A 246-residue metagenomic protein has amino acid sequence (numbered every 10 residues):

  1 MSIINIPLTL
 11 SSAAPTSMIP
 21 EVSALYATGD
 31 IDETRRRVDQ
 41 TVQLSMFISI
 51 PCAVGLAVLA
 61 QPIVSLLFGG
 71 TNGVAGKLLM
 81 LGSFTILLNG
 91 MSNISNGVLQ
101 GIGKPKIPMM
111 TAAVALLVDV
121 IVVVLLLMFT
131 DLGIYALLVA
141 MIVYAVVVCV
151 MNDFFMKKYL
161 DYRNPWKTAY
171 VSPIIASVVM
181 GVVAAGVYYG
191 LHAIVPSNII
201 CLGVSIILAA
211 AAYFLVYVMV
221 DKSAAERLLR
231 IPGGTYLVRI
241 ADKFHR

Functional and structural regions predicted by a protein language model:
S2-M91, S95-P105: Specific pore-lining/lateral-gate transmembrane helices of multi-pass inner-membrane transport and insertion machines
I6-S17, T41, I86-I94, A113-I121 (+4 more regions): Hydrophobic alpha-helical transmembrane bundles that constitute the permease/transmembrane domains of multi-pass
L10, A53-V58, L66, V120 (+5 more regions): Membrane-embedded alpha-helical segments of multi-pass transporters/permeases
E21, G29-D32, M156-I174, R227-R230: Interhelical loop/hinge segments that connect adjacent transmembrane helices in multipass membrane
R37-A57, D131-Y159, I174, I206 (+1 more regions): Short alpha-helical transmembrane segments in multi-pass integral membrane proteins
L79, F84, I94-V124, I134-L138 (+2 more regions): Alpha-helical transmembrane segments of multi-pass membrane transporters/permeases
K106, L116-F154, N164, T168 (+3 more regions): Membrane-interface helix-loop junctions in multi-pass transport and translocation proteins
A185-R246: Membrane-proximal transmembrane or re-entrant/amphipathic helices at the cytosolic face
